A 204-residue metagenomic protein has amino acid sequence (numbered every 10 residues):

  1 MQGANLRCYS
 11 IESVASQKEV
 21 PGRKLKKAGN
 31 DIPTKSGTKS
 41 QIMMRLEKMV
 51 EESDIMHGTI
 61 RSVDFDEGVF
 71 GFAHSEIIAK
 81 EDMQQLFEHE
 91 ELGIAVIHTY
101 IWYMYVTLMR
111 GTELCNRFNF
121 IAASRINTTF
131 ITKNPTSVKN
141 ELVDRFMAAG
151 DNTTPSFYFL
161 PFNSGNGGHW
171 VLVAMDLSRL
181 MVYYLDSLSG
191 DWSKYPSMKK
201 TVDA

Functional and structural regions predicted by a protein language model:
M1-R23: Long, low-complexity regulatory termini of eukaryotic proteins
L6, E19, L25-K27, E81 (+2 more regions): N-terminal cationic leader/targeting segments used for protein routing and processing
R7-S10, S16, T59, L92 (+1 more regions): Generic short amphipathic/hydrophobic targeting helices enriched at N-termini, encompassing Sec-type signal peptides
K27-E113: Active-site nucleophile-adjacent alpha helix/oxyanion-hole segment immediately C-terminal to the catalytic cysteine
F70, M83-E90, L108-A204: Cysteine protease-like catalytic core of ubiquitin/ubiquitin-like
